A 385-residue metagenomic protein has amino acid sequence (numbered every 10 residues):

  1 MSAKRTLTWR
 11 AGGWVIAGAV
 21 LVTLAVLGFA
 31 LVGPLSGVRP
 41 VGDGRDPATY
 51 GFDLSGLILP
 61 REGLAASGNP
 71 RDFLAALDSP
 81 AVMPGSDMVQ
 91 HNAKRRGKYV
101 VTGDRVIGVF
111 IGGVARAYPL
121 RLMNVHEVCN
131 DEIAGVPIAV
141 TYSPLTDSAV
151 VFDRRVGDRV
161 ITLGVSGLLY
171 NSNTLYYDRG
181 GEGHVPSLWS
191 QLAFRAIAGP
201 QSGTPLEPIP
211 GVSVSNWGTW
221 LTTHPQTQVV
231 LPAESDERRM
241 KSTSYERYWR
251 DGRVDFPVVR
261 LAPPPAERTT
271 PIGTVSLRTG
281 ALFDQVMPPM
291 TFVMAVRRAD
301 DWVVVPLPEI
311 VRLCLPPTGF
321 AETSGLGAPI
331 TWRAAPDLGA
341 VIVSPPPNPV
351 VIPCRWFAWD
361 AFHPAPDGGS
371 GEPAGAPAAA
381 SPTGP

Functional and structural regions predicted by a protein language model:
M1-A11: N-terminal Lys/Arg-rich, disordered targeting/topogenic segments
W9-P385: Mid-to-C-terminal functional-domain signal that highlights helix-capping/loop sites within ligand-binding modules
